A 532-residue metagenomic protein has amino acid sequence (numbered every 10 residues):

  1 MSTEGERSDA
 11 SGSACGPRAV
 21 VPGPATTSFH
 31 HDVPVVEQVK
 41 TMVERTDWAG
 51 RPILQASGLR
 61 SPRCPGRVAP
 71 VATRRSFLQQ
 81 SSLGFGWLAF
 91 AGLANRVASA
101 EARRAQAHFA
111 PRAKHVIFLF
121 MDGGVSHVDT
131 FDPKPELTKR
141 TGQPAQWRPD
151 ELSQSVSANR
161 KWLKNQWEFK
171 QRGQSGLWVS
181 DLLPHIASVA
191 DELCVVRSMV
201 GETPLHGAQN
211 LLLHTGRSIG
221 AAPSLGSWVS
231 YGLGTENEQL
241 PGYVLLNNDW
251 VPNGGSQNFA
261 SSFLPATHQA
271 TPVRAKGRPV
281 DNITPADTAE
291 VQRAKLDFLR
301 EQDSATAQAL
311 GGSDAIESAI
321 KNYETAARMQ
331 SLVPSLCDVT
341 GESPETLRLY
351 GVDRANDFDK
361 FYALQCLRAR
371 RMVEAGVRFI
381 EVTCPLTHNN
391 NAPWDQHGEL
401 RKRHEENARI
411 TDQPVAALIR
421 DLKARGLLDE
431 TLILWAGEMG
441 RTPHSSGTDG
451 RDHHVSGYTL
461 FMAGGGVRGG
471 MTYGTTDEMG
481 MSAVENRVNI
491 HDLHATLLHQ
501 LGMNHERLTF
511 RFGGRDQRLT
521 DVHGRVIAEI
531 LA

Functional and structural regions predicted by a protein language model:
M1-A72: Intrinsic disorder/low-complexity segments
S2-E4, D47-W48, R63-A532: Ligand-binding pockets and gating/stacking loops
